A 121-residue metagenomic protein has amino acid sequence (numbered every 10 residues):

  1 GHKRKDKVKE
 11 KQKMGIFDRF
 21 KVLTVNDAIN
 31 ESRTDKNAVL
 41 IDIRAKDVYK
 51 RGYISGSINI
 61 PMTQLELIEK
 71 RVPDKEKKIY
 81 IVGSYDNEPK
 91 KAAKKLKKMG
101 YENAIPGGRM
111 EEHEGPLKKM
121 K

Functional and structural regions predicted by a protein language model:
R4, K11, G15-A38, K46-K78 (+1 more regions): Rhodanese-like catalytic fold shared by cysteine-dependent sulfurtransferases and DSP/PTP-type phosphatases
I41: Active-site flanking residues adjacent to catalytic metal/cofactor-binding acidic residues
